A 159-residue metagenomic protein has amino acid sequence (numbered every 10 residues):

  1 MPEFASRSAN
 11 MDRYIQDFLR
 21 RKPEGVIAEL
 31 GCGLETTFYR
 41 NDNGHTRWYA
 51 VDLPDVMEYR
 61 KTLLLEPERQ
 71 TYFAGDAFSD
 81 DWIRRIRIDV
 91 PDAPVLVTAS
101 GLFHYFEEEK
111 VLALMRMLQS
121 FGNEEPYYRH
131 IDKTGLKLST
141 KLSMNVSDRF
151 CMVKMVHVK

Functional and structural regions predicted by a protein language model:
M1-K159: Alpha-helical subdomain
